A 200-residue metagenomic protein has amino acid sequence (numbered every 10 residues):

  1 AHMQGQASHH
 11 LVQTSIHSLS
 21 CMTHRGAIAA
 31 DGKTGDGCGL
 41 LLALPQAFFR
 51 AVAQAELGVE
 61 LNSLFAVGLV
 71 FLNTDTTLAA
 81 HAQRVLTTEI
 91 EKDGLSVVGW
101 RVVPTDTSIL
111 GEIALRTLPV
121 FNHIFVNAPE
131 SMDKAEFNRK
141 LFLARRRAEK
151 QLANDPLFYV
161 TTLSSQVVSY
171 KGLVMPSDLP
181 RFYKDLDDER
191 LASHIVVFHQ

Functional and structural regions predicted by a protein language model:
A1-Q200: N-terminal segments that mediate ammonia production and transfer in glutamine-dependent amidotransferase systems
